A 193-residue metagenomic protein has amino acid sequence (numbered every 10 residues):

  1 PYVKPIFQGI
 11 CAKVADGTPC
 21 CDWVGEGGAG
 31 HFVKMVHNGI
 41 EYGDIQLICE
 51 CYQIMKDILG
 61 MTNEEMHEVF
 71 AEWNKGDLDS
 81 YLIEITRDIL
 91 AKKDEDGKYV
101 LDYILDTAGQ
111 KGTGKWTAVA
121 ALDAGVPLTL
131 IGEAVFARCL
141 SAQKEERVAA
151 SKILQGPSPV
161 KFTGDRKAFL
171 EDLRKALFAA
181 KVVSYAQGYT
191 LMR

Functional and structural regions predicted by a protein language model:
P1-I10: Rossmann-fold NAD(P)-binding glycine/threonine-rich loop
C11-Y42, L59-L78, L82-I83, R87 (+4 more regions): Conserved Rossmann-fold dehydrogenase catalytic segment
G28-E50, G109-K144, A180-Q187: Conserved phosphate/anionic-ligand binding catalytic regions in large, soluble enzymes, centered on
Q46-I48, I58-N63, L90-G97, V126-T129 (+1 more regions): Short helix-capping/linker segments at secondary-structure and domain boundaries
C51-M55: Extended catalytic-interface subdomain
Q143-K152: Conserved nucleotidyltransferase catalytic core and NTase-mimicking acidic/glycine-rich helix/loop elements in nucleic
D165-R193: C-terminal catalytic subdomain
